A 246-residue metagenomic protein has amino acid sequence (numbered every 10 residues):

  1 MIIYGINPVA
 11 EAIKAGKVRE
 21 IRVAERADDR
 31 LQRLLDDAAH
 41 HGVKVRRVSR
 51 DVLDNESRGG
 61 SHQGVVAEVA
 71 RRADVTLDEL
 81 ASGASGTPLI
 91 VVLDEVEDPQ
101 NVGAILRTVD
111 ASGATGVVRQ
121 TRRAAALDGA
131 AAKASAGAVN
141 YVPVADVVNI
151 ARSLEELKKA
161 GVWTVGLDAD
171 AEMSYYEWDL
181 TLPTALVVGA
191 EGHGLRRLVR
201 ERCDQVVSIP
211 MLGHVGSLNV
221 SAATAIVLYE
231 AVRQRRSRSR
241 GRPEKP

Functional and structural regions predicted by a protein language model:
M1-S82, R240-P246: N-terminal positively charged helical leader segments and presequences
A10, A15, A111, K133-A138 (+1 more regions): Structured adenosyl-cofactor binding patch, chiefly the S-adenosyl-L-methionine
A10-E11, K17, G83-M173: RNA substrate-binding interface of SAM-dependent RNA methyltransferases
R30, A124-A130, H193-V199: Short, glycine/polar-rich helix-capping loops at beta-to-alpha or helix-loop-helix junctions that flank or form
S49, A70, D94, Q120-T121 (+5 more regions): Short beta->alpha connector loops at strand-helix junctions that form conserved, small/polar/Pro-enriched
E56-A70, S135-A138, P143-A145, T181-G189: Short basic, glycine-rich beta-strand/loop surfaces that mediate nucleic-acid
V165-N219: Active-site/ligand-binding-proximal alpha/beta "capping" segment
